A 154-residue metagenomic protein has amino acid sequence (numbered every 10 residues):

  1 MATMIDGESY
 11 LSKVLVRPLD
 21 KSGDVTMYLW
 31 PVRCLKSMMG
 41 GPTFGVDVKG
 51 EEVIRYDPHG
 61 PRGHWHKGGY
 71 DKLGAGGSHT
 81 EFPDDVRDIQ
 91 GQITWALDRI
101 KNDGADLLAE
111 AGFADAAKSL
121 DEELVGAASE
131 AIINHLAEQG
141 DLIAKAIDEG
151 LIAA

Functional and structural regions predicted by a protein language model:
M1-T26, E138-A154: UBC/E2-like fold recognition across ubiquitin and ubiquitin-like conjugation systems, capturing catalytically active
A2-E8, K21-G23, R33, G77 (+3 more regions): Residue-level signal for well-ordered alpha-helical segments
T3, L19, K36-S37, H64-W65 (+1 more regions): Compositionally biased, low-complexity repeat tracts
S12, L19, D24, Y28 (+1 more regions): The feature marks long extracellular or luminal low-complexity segments
L15-G60: Amphipathic, interaction-prone secondary-structure segments
T26, V48, D71-K72, G77 (+2 more regions): Polar low-complexity intrinsically disordered regions enriched in Ser/Thr and small residues
E52-L107: An exposed acidic His-Trp-rich patch
G104-A154: C-terminal charged interaction modules
